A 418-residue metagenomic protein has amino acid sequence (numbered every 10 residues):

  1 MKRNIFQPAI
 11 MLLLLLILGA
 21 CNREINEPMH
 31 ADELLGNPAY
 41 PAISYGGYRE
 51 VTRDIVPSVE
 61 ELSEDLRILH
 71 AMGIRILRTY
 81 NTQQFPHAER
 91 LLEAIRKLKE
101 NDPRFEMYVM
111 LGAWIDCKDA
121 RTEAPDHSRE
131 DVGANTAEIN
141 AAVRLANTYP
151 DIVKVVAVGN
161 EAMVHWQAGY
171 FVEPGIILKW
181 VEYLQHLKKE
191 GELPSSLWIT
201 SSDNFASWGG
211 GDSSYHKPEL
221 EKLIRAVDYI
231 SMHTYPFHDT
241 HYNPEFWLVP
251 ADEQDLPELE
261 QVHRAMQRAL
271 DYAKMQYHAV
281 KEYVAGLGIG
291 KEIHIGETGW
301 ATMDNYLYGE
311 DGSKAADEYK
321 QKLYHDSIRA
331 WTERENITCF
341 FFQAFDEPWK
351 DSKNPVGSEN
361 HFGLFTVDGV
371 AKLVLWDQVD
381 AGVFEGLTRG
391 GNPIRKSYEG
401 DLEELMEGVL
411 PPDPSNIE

Functional and structural regions predicted by a protein language model:
I17-A20: C-terminal motif of bacterial Sec signal peptides marking the signal peptidase cleavage site
N22-D65: Boundary/entry segment of secreted carbohydrate-active catalytic domains
I25-A31, Y306-S327, W331-E418: Aromatic-rich peripheral "rim/lid" segments of glycoside hydrolase catalytic domains that contact and position glycan
D54-P57, R78-L91, C117-A120, V132-N135 (+4 more regions): Acidic-and-aromatic substrate-binding clefts and catalytic sites of carbohydrate-active enzymes
E61-F85: Catalytic domains of carbohydrate-active enzymes, especially glycoside hydrolases
L77, V156, I230, I295-E297 (+1 more regions): Conserved, mostly hydrophobic/aromatic
E89-L197, I295: Substrate-binding cleft of extracellular glycoside hydrolase catalytic domains
V132, M163, G169-I295, A301 (+1 more regions): Noncatalytic carbohydrate-binding groove/subsite architecture in carbohydrate-active enzymes
